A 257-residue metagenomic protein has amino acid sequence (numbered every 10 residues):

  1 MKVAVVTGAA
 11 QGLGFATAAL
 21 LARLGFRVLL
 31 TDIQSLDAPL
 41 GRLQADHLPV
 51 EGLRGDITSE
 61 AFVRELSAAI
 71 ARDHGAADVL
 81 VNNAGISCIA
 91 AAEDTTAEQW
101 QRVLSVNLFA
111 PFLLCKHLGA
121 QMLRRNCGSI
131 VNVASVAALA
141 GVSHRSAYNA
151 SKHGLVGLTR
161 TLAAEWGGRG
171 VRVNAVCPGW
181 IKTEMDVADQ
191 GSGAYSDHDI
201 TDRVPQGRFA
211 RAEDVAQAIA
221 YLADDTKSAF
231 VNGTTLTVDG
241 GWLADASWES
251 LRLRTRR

Functional and structural regions predicted by a protein language model:
L24-L40: Conserved glycine-rich Rossmann-like NAD(P)H-binding loop of the short-chain dehydrogenase/reductase
V81, G167, R172, C177 (+1 more regions): Short, small/polar-rich loop/turn modules that mediate ligand/substrate recognition or access, typified
A91-A92, Q99-Q101, I200: Substrate-binding pocket helix/loop in short-chain dehydrogenase/reductase
F112, R208-V238, L243: C-terminal substrate-recognition "lid" of short-chain dehydrogenase/reductases
C115, S151, T159: Active-site helix of classical SDR
A120, A164-G168: Alpha-helical segment proximal to the catalytic Tyr-Lys
S135: Residue(s) in the substrate-gating loop at a strand-loop-helix junction that position the organic substrate next
